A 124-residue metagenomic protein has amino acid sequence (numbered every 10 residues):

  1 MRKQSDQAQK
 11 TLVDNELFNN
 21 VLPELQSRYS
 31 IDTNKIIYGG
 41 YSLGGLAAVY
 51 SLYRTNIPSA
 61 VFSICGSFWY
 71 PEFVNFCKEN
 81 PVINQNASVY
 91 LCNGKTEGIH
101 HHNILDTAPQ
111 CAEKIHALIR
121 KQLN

Functional and structural regions predicted by a protein language model:
M1-N124: Non-catalytic cap/lid and distal C-terminal segments of serine-dependent acyl enzymes
